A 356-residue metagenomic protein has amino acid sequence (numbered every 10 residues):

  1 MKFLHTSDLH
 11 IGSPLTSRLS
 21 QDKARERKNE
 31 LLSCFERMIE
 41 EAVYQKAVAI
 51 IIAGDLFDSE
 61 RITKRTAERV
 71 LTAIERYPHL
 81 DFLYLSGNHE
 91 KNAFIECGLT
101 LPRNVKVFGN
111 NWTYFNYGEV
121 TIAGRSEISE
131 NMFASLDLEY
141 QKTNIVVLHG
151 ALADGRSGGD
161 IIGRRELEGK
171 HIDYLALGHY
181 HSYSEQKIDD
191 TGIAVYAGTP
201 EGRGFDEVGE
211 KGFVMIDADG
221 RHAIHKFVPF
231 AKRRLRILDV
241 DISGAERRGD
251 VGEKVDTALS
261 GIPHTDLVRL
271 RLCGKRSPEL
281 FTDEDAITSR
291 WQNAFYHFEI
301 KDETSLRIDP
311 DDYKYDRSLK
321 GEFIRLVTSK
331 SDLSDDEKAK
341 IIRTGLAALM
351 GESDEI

Functional and structural regions predicted by a protein language model:
M1-E68, I341-T344, M350-I356: N-terminal active-site segment of His-dependent metallophosphoesterases
L4, T121-A123, V214: Conserved beta-strand elements of the Class I
Q21, R25-N29, E119-G124, R233-D250: Acidic/glycine-enriched edge-of-secondary-structure segments
D22, A49, D58-G204, V208-E210: His/Asp/Glu-rich metal-coordinating catalytic cores of metallo-dependent phosphodiesterases/hydrolases acting on
Y44-K46, E139-Q141, G261-P263: Glycine-rich phosphate-binding loop signature in dinucleotide/nucleotide-binding domains
G178, S184-K254: A conserved active-site cap/scaffold subdomain adjacent to cofactor or substrate pockets
G220-I356: Accessory, non-catalytic peripheral segments of nucleic-acid enzymes
